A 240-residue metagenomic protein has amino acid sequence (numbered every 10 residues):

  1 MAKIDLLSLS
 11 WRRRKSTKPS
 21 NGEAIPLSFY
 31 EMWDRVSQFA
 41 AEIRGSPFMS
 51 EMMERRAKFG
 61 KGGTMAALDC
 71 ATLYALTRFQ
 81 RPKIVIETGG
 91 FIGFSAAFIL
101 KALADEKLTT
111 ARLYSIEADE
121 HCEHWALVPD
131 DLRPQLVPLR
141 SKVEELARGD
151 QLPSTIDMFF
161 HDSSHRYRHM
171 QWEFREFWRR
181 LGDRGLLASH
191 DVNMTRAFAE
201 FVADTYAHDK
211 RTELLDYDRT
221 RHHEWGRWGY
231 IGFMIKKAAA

Functional and structural regions predicted by a protein language model:
M1-T64: Rossmann-like AdoMet
F59-A240: S-adenosylmethionine/decaboxylated-SAM
